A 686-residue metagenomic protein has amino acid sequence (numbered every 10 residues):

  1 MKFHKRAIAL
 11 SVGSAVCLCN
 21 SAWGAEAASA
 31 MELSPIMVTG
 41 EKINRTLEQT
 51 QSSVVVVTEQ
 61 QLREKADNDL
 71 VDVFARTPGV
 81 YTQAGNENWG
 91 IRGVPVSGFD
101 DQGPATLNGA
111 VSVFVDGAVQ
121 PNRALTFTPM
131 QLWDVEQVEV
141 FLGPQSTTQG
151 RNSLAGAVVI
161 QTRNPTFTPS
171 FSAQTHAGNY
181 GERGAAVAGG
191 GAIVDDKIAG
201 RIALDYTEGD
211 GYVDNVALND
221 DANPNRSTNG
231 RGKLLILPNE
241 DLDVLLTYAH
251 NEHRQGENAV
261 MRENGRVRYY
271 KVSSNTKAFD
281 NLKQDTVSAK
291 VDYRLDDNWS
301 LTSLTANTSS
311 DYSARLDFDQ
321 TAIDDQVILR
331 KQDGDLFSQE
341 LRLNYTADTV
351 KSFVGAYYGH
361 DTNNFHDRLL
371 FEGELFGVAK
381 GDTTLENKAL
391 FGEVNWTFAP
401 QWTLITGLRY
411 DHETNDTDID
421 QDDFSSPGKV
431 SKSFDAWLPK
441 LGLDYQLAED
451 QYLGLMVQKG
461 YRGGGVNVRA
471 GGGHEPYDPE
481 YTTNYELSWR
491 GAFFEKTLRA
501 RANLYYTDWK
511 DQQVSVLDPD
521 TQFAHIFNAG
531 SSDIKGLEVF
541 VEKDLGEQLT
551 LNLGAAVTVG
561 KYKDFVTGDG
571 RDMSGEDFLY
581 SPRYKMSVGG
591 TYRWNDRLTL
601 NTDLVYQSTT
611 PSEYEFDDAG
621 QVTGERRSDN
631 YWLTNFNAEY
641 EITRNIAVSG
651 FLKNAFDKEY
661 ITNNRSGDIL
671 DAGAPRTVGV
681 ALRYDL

Functional and structural regions predicted by a protein language model:
L70, W89-G90, F114, T126-T128 (+4 more regions): N-terminal periplasmic accessory domains that precede and gate Gram-negative outer-membrane beta-barrel machines
V71-A118: Extracytoplasmic beta-strand/coil segments of soluble accessory domains associated with Gram-negative outer-membrane
G103-P104, A110-V111, D116-L142: Short acidic/polar hinge/loop motifs at secondary-structure boundaries that mediate gating or recognition
S170-S172, A177-G209, V213, A217-Q255 (+9 more regions): Transmembrane beta-barrel wall of Gram-negative outer-membrane proteins
L234-N239, A249, L343, Y357-G359 (+4 more regions): Structural signature of Gram-negative outer-membrane beta-barrels, strongest in the C-terminal barrel of TonB-dependent
K290-D296, S300-F318, Q446, Y452-Q458 (+3 more regions): Membrane-embedded beta-barrel scaffold of Gram-negative outer-membrane proteins
K351-F353, T397, T403-L404, H412 (+4 more regions): Gram-negative outer-membrane beta-barrel transporters
Y606-E615, E639-L686: C-terminal beta-signal and adjacent terminal beta-strands/loops of Gram-negative outer-membrane beta-barrel proteins
